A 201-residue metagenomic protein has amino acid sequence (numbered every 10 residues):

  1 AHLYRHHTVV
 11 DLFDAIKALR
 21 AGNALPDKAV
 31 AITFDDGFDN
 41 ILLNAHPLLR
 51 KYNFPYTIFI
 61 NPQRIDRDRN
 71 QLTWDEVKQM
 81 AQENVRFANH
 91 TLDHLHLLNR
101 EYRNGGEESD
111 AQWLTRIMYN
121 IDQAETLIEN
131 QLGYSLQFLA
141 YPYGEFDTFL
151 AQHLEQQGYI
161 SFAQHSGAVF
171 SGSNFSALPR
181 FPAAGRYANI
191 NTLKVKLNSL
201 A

Functional and structural regions predicted by a protein language model:
A1-V30, R180-P182, A188, V195-L197 (+1 more regions): N-terminal pre-catalytic segment of deacetylase/amide-hydrolase enzymes
L3-H6, Y52, Q82-N84, Q157: Structured helix-beta-strand junction loops
T8-V9, P55, R86, I160: Residue-level detector of anion-binding/catalytic polar loops
D11-L12, N89, A163: A structural preference for short, hydrophobic beta-strand core positions in alpha/beta folds
D27-V30, F38-D39, N44-D147, N174-L178: Metal-dependent polysaccharide deacetylase catalytic core of the NodB/CE4 family, i.e., the active-site-bearing domain
F59-N61, N130-Q137, E145-A188, A201: His/Asp/Glu-enriched short active-site or ligand-binding loop at hydrolase and phosphoryl-transfer sites
D68-M80, R186-A201: Ligand-binding grooves and catalytic loops that recognize ribose/phosphate and carbohydrate rings, and esterified lipid
